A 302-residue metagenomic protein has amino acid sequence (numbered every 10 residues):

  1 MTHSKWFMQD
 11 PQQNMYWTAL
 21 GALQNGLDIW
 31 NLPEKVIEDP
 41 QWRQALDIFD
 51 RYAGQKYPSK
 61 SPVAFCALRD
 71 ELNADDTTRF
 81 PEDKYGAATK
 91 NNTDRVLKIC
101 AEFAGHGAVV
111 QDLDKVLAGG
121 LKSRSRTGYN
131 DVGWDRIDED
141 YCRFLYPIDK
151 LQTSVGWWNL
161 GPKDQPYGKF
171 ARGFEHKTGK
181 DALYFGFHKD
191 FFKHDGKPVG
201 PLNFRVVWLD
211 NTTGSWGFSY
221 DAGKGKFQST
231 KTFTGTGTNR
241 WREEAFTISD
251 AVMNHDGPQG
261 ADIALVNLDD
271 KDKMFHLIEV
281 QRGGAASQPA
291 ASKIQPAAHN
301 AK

Functional and structural regions predicted by a protein language model:
M1-G128: Substrate-binding cleft of secreted/luminal carbohydrate-active enzymes
R69, T77-D195, E279-Q281: Glycan-recognition and processing domains
K193-R205: Extended extracellular/luminal ectodomain segments enriched in beta-structured repeat modules
N203, E244-I278: Extracellular beta-strand ligand-recognition surfaces/modules
V207-T213, A251: Solvent-exposed strand-to-loop "edge" motifs in beta-rich extracellular domains
G214-F227: Short, surface-exposed beta-strand/strand-loop-strand elements in extracellular ectodomains
G225-G257: Extracellular carbohydrate recognition and processing domains and analogous Trp-centered ligand-binding platforms
L268-P296: Exposed low-complexity, polar/acidic, P/S/T/G-rich flexible segments that act as propeptides, protease-susceptible
